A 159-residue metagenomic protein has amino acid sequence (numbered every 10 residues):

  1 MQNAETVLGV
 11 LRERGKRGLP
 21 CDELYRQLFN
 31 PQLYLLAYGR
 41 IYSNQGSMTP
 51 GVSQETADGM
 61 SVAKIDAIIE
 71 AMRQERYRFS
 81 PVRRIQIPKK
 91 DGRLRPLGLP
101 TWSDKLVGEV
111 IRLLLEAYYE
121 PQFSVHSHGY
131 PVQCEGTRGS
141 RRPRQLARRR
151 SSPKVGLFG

Functional and structural regions predicted by a protein language model:
M1-D66: Non-catalytic, polymerase-adjacent accessory regions of viral genome-replication enzymes
V7-V10, R14, R40, N44 (+3 more regions): Generic, well-ordered alpha-helical scaffold segments in large soluble proteins
S47-T56, G98-L99, E135-G159: Conserved catalytic palm subdomain of right-hand nucleotidyl-transferase polymerases, strongest for RNA-directed enzymes
G59-F79: Amphipathic alpha-helical blocks
R78-K90, R144: Active-site-adjacent bridging/hinge elements
L94-F123: Conserved pre-motif C helix in the palm subdomain of viral-like polymerases
F123-P131: Short, glycine/acidic-rich hinge or "gate" loops at secondary-structure transitions that mediate conformational
